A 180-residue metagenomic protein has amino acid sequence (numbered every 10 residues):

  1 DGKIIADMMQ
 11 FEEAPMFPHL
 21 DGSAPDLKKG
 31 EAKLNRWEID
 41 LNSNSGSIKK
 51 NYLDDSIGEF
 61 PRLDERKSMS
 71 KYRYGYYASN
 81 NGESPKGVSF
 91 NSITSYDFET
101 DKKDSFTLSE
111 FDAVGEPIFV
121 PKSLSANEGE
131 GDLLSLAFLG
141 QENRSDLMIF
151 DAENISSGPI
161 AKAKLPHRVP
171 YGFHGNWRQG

Functional and structural regions predicted by a protein language model:
D1-G180: Beta-propeller domains
